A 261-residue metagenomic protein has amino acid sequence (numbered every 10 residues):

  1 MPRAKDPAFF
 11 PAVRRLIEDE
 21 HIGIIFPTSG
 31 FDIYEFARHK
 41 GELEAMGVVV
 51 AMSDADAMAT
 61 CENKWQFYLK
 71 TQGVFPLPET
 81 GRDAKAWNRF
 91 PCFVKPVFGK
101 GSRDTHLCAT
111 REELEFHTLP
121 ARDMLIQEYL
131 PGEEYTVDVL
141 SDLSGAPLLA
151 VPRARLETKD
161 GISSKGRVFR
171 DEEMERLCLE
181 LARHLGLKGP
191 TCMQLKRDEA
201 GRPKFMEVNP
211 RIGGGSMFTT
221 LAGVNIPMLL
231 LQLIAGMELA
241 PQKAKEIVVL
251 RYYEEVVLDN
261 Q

Functional and structural regions predicted by a protein language model:
M1-L77: Conserved N-proximal alpha/beta basic substrate-recognition cap immediately N-terminal to, or forming the N-lobe
T28, D83, R153: Conserved residues at the C-terminal ends of beta-strands
E35-R38, R103-T105, T136-D138, M217: Short glycine-/acidic-enriched loop or helix-start segments at secondary-structure transitions that form or flank
A55-G132, L143-A146, E172: Active-site nucleotide/adenylate-binding loops and adjacent lid/helix of ATP-dependent enzymes
C92, L148-L149, K204-E207: Protein kinase-like catalytic core scaffold
A121-R122, Q127-P190, R197, N209-A235 (+1 more regions): ATP-dependent carboxylate/phosphate-activation module, predominantly the ATP-grasp catalytic core and closely related
M237-Q261: Cysteine/selenocysteine-centered motifs that mediate thiol-based redox chemistry or coordinate metal-sulfur cofactors
